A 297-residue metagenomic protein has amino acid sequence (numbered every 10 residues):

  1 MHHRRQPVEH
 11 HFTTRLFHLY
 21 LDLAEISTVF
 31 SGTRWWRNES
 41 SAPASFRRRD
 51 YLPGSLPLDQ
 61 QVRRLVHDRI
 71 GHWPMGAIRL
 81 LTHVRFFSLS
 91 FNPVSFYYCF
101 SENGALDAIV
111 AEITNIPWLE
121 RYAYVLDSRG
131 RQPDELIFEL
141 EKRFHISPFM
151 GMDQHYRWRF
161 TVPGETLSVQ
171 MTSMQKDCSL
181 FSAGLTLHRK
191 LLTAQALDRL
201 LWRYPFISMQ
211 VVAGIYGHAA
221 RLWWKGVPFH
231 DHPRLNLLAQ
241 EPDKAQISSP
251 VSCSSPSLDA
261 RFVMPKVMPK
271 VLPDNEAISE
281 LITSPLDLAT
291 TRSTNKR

Functional and structural regions predicted by a protein language model:
M1-R297: Mature, function-bearing regions of proteins
